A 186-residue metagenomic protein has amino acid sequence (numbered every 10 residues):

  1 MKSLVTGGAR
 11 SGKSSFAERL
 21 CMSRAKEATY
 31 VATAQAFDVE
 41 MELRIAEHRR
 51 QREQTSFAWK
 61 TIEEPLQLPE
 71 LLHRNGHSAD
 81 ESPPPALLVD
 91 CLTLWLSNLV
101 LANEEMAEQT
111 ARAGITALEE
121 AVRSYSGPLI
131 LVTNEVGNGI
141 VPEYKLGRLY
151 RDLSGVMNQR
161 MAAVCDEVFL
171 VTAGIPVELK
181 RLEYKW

Functional and structural regions predicted by a protein language model:
K2-G76: Conserved P-loop
A17, H48, L88, N134 (+1 more regions): Residue-level signal for inorganic ion chemistry
K26-T29, P85, P128, E167: Residues at the starts of beta-strands that form the adenosine-phosphate
V31, T61-E63, L88-C91, L131-V132: Short, conserved beta-strand edge motifs with alternating hydrophobic and charged residues
A58, S82-A86, Y125-I130: Loop/turn-to-beta-strand initiation segments
P65, A79-W95: A basic- and aromatic-enriched beta-loop-alpha substructure that forms the phosphate/nucleotide- and DNA/RNA-contacting
L66, L96-W186: Replace "adjacent to P-loop NTPase cores in ATP/GTP-dependent enzymes" with "adjacent to NTP-binding cores
H73-E81, V122-Y125: Conserved catalytic network of the ASCE P-loop NTPase/AAA+ motor domain
